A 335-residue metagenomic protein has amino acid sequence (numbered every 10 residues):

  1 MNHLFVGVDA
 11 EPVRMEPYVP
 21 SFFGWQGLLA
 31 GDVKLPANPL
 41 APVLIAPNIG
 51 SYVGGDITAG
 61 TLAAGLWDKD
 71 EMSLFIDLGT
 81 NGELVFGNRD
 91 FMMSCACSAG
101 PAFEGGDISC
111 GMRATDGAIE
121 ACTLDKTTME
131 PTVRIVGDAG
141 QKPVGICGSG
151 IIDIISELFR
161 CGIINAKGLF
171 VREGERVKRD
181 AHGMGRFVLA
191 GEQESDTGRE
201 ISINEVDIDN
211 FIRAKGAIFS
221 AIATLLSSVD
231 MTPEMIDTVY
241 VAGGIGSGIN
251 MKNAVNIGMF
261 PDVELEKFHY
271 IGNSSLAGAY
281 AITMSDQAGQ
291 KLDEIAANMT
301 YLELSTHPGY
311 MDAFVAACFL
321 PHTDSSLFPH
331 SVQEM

Functional and structural regions predicted by a protein language model:
M1-A10, G183, M231, G243-D262 (+1 more regions): Short glycine/threonine-rich loop-to-helix capping motif typified by GTGT followed within a few residues by an Asp-Pro
M1-L74, I203, D207-N210, T306-M335: Nucleotide/phosphate-binding catalytic cleft detector across ATP-hydrolyzing and phosphate-transferring enzymes
H3, D9-Q26, P47-N48, A59-G150 (+1 more regions): Glycine-rich phosphate-binding loop of actin/hexokinase-like ATP-binding domains
V33-P36, I49-Y52, D56-A63, I212-G216 (+1 more regions): Glycine-rich phosphate-binding/hydrolytic loop that grips phosphoryl groups
I57-G60, I212-E234: Phosphate/ATP-binding catalytic cores across multiple sugar-kinase/actin-like superfamilies, primarily ASKHA
D70-S73, M129-T132, I222, V229-E234 (+2 more regions): Non-transmembrane, aqueous-exposed alpha-helical and coiled segments at domain scale
N88-M93, C97, M231-I295: Catalytic phosphate/nucleotide-handling subdomain of diverse soluble enzymes
I152-A214: Gly/charged contiguous loops adjacent to phosphate- or pyrophosphate-bearing nucleotide/cofactor binding elements
